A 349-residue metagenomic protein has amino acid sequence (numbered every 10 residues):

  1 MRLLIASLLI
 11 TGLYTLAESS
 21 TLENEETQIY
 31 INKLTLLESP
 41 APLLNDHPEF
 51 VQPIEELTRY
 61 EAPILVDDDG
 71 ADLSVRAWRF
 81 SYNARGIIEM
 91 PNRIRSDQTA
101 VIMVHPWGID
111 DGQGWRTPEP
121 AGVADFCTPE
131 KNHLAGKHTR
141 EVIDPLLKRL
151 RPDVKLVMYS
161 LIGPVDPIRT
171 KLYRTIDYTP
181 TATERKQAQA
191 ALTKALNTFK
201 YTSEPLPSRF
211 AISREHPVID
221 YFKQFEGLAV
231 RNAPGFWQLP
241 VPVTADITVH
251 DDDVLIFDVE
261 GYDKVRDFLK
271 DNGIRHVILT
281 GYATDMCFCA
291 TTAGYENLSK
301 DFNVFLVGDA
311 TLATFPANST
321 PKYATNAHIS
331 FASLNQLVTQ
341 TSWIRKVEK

Functional and structural regions predicted by a protein language model:
L3-G12: Sec-dependent N-terminal signal peptides
A17-S19: Boundary at the C-terminal end of the N-terminal hydrophobic targeting segment
L22-V101, P106-D125, P129, R140 (+3 more regions): Active-site-adjacent betaalpha module
H133: Blade-loop segments of beta-propeller domains
M158-S160: Glycine-rich, aromatic-flanked loop segments that form ligand/cofactor-binding clefts across common enzyme folds
